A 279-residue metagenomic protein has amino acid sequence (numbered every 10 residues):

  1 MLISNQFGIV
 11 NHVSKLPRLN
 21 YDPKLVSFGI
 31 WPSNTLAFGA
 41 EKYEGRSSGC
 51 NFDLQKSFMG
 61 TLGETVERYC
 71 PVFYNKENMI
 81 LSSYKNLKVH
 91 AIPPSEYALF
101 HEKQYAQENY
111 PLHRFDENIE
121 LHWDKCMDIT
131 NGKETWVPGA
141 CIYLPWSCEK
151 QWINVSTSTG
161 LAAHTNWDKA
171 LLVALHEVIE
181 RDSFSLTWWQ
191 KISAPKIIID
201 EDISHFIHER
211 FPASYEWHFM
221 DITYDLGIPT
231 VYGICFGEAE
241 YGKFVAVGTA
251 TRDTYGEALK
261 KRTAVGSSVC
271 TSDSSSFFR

Functional and structural regions predicted by a protein language model:
M1-R279: Helix-coil modules at protein/domain termini and other flexible surface or pore-lining loops, especially C-terminal
